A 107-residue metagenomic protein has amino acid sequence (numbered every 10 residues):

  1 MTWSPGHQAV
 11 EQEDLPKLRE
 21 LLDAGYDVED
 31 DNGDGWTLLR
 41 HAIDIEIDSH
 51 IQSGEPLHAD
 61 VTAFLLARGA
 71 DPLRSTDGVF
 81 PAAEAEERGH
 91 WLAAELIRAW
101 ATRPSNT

Functional and structural regions predicted by a protein language model:
M1-Q8, L22, D30-S49, S75-E84: Ankyrin-repeat boundary/"N-cap" motif
M1-Q8, R68, D77, A83-T107: Ankyrin-repeat-protein effector appendages
Q8-D14: Short terminal alpha-helical segments
P16-K17, L57-V61, L92-A93: Conserved ankyrin/ankyrin-like repeat signature
R19-D27, A59-D71, R98-P104: Ankyrin repeat domain, specifically the short helix-to-loop turn at the C-terminus of the second helix of each repeat
I51-E55: Short consensus segments that form the blades of beta-propeller domains, in both extracellular/periplasmic
